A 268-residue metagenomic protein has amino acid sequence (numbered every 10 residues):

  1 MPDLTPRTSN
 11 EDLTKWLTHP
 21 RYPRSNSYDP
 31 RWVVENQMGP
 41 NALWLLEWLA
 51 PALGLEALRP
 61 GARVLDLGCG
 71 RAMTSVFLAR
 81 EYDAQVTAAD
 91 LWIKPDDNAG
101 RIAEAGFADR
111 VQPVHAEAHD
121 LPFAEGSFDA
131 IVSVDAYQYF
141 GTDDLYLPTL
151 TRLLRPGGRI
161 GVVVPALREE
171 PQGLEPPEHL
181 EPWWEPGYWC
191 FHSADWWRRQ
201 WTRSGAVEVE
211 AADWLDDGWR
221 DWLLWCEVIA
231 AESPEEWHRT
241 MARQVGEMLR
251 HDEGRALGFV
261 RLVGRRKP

Functional and structural regions predicted by a protein language model:
G39-P60: Conserved alpha-helix/loop element of class I SAM-dependent methyltransferases that forms part of the SAM/SAH-binding
L65, R71-D120: Class I SAM-dependent methyltransferase SAM/SAH-binding core
H119-A130: A short acidic, Gly/Pro-enriched loop at the edge of an enzyme's catalytic core that lines a small-molecule cofactor
A130-T142: A short SAM/SAH-binding and catalytic strip from SAM-dependent methyltransferases
D144-R159: A short glycine-rich, Lys/Arg-flanked "PGG" loop and its adjoining helix->strand segment in the class I
P165-Y188: Short, glycine-/aromatic-enriched active-site segment of Class I SAM-dependent methyltransferases
W189-G205: Short alpha-helix
E210-P268: Conserved Class I S-adenosyl-L-methionine
